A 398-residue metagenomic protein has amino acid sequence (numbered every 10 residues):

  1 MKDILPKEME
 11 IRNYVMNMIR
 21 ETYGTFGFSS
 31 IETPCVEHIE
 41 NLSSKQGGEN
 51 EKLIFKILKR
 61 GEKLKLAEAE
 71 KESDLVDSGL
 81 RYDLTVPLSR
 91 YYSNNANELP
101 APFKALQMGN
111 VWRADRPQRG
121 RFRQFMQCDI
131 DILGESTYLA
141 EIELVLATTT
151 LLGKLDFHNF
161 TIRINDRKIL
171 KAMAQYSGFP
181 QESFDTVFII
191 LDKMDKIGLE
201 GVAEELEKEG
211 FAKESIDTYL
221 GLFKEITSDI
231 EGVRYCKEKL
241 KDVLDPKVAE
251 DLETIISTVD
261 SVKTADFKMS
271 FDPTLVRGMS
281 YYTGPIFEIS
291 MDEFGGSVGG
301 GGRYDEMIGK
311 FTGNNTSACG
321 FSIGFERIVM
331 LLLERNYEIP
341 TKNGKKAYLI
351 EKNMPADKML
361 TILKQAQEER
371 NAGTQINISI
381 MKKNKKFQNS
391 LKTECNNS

Functional and structural regions predicted by a protein language model:
M1-M9, L66: Auxiliary tRNA-acceptor-end handling modules of aminoacyl-tRNA synthetases
E8-F26, E37-H38, E72-L75, D83-N97 (+3 more regions): Positively charged, Gly/Ser-enriched RNA/tRNA-binding surfaces
S29-C35: A short beta-strand-loop structural module common to alpha/beta enzyme folds
C35-S78: Polyanion/phosphate-binding surface patch
L42-S43, K171, K193, Q388: Short Asp/Glu-rich motifs
K45-E49, Y176-G178, P285, K392-T393: Short low-complexity, flexible loop/linker segments enriched in glycine and/or proline with clustered acidic
N50-L66, G178-V202: Acidic, His- and aromatic-enriched active-site or binding-groove loops in soluble protein domains that engage sugars
T161-M173: Glycine-rich, mobile lid/loop segments that gate access to catalytic sites or pores
